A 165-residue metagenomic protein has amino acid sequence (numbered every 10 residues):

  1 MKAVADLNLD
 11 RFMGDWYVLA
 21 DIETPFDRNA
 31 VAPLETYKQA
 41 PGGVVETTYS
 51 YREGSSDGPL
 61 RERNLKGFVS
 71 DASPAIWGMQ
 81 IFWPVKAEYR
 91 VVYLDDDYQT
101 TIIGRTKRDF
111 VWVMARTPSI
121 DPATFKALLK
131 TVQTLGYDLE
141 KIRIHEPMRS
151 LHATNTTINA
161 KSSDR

Functional and structural regions predicted by a protein language model:
M1-R165: A beta-rich soluble binding module of mature secreted/lumenal proteins
